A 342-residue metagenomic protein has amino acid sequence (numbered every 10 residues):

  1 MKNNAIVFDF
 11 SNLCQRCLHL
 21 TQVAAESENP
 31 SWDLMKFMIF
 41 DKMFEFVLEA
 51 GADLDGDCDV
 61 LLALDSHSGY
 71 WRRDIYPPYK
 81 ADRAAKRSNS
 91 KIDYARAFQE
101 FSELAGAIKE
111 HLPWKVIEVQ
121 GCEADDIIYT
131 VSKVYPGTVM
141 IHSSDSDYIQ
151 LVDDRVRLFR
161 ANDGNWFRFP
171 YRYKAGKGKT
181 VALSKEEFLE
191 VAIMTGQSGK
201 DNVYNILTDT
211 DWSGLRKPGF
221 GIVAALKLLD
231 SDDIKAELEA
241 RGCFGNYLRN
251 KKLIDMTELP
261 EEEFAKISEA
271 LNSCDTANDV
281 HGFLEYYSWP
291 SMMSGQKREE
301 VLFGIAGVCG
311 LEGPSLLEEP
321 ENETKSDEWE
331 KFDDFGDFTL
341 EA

Functional and structural regions predicted by a protein language model:
M1-G106: Domain-level signal for Mg2+-assisted phosphodiester chemistry and nucleotide/NA-binding surfaces in nucleic-acid
N3, D57, A85-Q296, L302 (+3 more regions): Extended two-metal-dependent nuclease catalytic cores across DNA- and RNA-processing enzymes
N322-T324: Acidic, proline-/serine-/threonine-rich low-complexity intrinsically disordered repeat tracts
